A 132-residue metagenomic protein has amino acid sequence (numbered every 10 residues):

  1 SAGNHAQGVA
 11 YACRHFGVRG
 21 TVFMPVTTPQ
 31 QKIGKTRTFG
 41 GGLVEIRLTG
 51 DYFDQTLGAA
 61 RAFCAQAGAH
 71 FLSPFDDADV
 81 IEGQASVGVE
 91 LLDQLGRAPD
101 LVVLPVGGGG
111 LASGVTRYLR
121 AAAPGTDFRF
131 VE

Functional and structural regions predicted by a protein language model:
S1-M24: Active-site cofactor/substrate anionic-group-binding motifs, chiefly glycine- and Lys/Arg-rich phosphate-binding loops
A2-H5, V26-Q30, G107-G110, E132: Acidic, glycine-rich active-site loops and adjacent beta-strand->loop/helix elements that engage anionic groups
V9-A10, F16, D76-E132: Glycine-rich phosphate/pyrophosphate-binding loop at beta-loop-alpha junctions
T21-L101, E132: Small/polar-residue-rich loop-to-helix segments that shape phosphate-bearing ligand pockets
